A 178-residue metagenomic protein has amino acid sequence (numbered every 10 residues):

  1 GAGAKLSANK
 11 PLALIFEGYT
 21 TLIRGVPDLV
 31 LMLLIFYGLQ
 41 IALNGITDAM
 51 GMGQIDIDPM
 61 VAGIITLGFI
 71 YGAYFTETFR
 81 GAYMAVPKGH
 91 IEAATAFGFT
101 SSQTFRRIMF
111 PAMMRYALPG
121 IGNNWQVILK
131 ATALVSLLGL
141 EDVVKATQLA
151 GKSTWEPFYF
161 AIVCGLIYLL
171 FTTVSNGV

Functional and structural regions predicted by a protein language model:
G1-V178: Transmembrane alpha-helices and adjacent helix-loop boundaries
